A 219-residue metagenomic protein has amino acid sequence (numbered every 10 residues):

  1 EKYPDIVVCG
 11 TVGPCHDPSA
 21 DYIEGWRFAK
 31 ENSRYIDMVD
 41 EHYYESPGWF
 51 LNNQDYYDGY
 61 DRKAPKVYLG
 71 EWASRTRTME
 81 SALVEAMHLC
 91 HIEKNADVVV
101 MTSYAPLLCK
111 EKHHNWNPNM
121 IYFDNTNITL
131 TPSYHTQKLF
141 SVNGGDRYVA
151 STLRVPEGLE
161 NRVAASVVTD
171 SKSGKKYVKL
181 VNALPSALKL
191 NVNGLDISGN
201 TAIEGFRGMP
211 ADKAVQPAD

Functional and structural regions predicted by a protein language model:
E1-P4, G10-F28: N-terminal catalytic cores of secreted or lumenal carbohydrate-active enzymes
P4, T11-H16, E41-Y44, W72-R75 (+3 more regions): An acidic- and aromatic-residue-enriched active-site/binding cleft used to recognize and process polar
D5-C9, F28-E80, G158: Glycoside hydrolase catalytic-domain groove-lining segments
A20-D21, W49-Q54, H113-N115: Short, solvent-exposed loop/turn and secondary-structure capping segments
G25, N53-Y56, M87-H88, S133: A general structural detector for well-ordered alpha-helical segments in enzyme core domains, enriched
A64-V167, S171: Aromatic/acidic polysaccharide-binding cleft in carbohydrate-active enzymes
E160-G199: Carbohydrate-binding surface patches
I197-D219: Acidic, Ser/Thr/Pro-rich beta/coil linker or hinge segments at domain junctions
